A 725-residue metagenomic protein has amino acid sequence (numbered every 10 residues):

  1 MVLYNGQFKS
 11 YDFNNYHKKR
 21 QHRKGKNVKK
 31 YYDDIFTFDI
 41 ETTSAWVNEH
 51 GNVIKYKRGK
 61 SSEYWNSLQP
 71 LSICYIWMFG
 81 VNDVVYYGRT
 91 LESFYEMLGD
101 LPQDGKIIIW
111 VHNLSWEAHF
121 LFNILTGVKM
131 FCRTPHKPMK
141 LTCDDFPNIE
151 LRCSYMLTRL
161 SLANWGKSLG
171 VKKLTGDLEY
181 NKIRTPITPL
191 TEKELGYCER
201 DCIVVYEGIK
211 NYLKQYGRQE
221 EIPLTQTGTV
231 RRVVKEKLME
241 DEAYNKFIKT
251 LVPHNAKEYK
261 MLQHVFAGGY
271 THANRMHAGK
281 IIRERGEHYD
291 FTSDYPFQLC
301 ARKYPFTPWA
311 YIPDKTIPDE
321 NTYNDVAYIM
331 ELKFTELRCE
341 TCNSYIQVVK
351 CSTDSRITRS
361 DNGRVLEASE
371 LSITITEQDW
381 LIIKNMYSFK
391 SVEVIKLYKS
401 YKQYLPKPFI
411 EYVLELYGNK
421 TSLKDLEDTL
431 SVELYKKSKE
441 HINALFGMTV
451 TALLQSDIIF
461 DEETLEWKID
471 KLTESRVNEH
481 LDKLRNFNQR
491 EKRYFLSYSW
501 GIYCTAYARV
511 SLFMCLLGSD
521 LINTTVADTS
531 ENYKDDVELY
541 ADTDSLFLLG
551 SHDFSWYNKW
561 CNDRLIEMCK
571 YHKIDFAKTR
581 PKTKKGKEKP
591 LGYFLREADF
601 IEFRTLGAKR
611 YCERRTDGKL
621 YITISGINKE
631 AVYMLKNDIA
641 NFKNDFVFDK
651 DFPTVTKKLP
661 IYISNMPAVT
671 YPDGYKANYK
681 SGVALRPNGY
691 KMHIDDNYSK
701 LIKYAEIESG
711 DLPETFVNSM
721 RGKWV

Functional and structural regions predicted by a protein language model:
M1-F36, I40: N-terminal accessory regions of nucleic-acid-interacting proteins
V28-Y31, W46, K57, S61-V111 (+1 more regions): Conserved acidic
D33, E49-G51: N-terminal G-site helix/loop of the GST-like fold
D39-V47: Ser/Thr-glycine-rich phosphate-binding loops at phosphate-binding pockets of nucleotides, nucleotide cofactors
L114-W116: Conserved Walker A/P-loop ATP-binding site and its immediately adjacent core in helicase/helicase-like ATPase domains
